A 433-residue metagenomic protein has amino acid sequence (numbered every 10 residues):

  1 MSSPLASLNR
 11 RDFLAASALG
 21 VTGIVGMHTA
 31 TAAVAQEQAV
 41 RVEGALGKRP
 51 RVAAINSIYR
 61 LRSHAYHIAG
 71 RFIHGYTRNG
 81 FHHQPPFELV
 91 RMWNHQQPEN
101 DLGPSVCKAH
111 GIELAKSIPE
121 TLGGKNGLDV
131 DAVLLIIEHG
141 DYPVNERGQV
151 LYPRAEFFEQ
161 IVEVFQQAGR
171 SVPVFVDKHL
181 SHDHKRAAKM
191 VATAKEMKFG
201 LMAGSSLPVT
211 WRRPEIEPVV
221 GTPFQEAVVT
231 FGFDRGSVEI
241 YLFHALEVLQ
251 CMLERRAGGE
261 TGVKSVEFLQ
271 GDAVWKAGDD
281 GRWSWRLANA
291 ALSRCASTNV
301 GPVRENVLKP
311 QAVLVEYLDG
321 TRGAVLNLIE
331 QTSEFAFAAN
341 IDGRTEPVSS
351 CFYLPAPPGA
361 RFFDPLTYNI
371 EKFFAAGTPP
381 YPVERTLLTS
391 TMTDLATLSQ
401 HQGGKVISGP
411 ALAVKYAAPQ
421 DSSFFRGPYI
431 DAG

Functional and structural regions predicted by a protein language model:
S2-V21: N-terminal secretory signal peptides and thylakoid transit peptides that target proteins across membranes
L5, A18, A35-P173, H182-K189 (+4 more regions): N-terminal glycine-/serine-/threonine-rich beta1-alpha1-beta2 phosphate-ribose binding loop of Rossmann-like
S17, V21, G26, Q38-V40 (+2 more regions): C-terminal helix-rich "cap/oligomerization" subdomain common to oxidoreductases
A30-A33: Cleavable N-terminal signal peptides
A54, I58, D101-E113, G123-V130 (+6 more regions): C-terminal His-loop and adjacent cap/lid subdomain of alpha/beta-hydrolase
E159, G169-L253: A contiguous active-site-proximal alpha/beta segment in oxidoreductase catalytic domains
V228-T321, L328-E330, T391: Rossmann-like dinucleotide-binding domain that binds NAD(P)(H)
N299-E384: NAD(P)-dinucleotide binding in Rossmann-like oxidoreductases
